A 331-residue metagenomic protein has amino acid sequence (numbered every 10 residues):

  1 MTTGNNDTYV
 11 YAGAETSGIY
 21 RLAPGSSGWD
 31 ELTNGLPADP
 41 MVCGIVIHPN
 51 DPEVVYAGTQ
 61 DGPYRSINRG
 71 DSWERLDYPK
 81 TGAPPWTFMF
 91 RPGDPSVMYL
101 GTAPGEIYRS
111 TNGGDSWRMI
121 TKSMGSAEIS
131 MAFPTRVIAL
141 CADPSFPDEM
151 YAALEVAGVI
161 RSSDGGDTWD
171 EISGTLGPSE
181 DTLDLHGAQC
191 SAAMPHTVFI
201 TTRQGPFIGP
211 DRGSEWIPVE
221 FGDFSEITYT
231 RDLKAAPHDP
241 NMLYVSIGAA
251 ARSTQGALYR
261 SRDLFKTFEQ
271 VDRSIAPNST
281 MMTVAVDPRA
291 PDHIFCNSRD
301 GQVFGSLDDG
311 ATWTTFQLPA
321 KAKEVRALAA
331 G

Functional and structural regions predicted by a protein language model:
M1-G331: Extracellular glycan-interacting surfaces
